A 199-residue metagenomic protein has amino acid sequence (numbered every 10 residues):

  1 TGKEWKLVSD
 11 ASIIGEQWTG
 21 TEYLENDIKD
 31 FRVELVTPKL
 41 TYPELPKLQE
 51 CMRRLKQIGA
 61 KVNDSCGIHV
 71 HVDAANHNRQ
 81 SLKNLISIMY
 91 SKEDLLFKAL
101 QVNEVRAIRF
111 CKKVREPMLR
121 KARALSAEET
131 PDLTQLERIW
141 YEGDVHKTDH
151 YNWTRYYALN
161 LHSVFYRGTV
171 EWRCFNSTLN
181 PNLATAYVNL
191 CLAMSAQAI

Functional and structural regions predicted by a protein language model:
T1-V62, A75-I199: C-terminal accessory/tail domains of diverse enzymes
